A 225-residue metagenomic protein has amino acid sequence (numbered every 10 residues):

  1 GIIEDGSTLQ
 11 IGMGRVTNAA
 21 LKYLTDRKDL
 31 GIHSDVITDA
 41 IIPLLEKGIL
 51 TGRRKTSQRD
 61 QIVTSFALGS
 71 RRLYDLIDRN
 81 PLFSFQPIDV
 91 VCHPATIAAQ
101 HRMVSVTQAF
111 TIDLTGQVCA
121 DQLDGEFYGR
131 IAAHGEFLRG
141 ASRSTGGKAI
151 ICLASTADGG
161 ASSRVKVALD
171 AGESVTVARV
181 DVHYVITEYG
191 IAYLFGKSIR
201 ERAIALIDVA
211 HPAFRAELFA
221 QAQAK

Functional and structural regions predicted by a protein language model:
G1-K225: Conserved phosphate- and dinucleotide-binding cores of soluble alpha/beta proteins, encompassing both enzyme active
